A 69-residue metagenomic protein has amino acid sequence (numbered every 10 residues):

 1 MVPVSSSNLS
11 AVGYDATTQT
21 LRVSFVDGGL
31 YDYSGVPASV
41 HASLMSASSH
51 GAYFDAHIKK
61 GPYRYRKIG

Functional and structural regions predicted by a protein language model:
M1-G69: Acidic/histidine-enriched, beta-strand-rich ligand/metal-binding domains
